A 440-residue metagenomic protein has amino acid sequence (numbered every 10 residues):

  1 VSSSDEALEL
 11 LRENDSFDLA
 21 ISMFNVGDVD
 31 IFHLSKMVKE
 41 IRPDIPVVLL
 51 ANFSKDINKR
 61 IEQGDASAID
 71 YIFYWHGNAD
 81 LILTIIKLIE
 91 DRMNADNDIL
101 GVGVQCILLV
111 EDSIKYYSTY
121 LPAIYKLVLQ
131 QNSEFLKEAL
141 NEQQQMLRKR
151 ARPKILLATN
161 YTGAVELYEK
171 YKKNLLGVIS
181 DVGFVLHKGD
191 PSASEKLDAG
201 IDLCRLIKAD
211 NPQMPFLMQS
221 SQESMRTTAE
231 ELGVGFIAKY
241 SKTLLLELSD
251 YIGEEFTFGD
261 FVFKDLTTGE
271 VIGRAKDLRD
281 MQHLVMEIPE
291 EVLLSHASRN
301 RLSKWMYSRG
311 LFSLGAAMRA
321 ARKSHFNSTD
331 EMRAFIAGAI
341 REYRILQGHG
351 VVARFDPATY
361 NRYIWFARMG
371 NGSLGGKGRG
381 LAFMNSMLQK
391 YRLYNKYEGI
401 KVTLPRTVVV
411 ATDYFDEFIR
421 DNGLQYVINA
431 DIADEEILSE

Functional and structural regions predicted by a protein language model:
V1, D5, R12, S16 (+8 more regions): Non-catalytic signal-transmission and effector/linker regions of two-component phosphorelay proteins
S2-V47, A51-E62, I69, L81 (+1 more regions): Conserved phosphotransfer microenvironments
D44-V48, Y71, C106, M214-L217 (+1 more regions): Proline-centered loop/turn at the N-terminus of a beta-strand
L50-N52, Q219, K239: Hydrophobic/aromatic residues positioned on beta-strands within the core alpha/beta folds
K55-K59, Y117-S118, S224-T227: Short, charged/polar "capping" segments at the starts of alpha-helices and the immediately preceding loops
I61-I72, E230-F236: As written
S224-G348: Terminal, compositionally biased segments used for targeting/anchoring and flexible tails
S313-E440: Nucleotide/phosphate-binding sheet-loop regions of phosphoryl- and nucleotidyl-transfer enzymes
